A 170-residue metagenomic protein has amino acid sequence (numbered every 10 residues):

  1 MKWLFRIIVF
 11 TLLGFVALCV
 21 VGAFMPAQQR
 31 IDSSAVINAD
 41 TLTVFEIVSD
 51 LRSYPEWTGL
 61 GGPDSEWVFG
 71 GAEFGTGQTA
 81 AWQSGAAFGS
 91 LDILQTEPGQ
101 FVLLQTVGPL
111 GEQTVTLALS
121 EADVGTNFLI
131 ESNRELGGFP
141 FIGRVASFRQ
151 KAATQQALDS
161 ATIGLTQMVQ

Functional and structural regions predicted by a protein language model:
K2-L4: Membrane-helix interface segments
R6-G70: Hydrophobic ligand-binding cavity/cleft-lining segments
F10-F15, T58-L60, Q83-A86, N127-R134: Short, functional N-terminal and low-complexity linear motifs
F24-M25, S34, E73, R134 (+2 more regions): General secondary-structure edge motif
S34-N38, A81, D92, A118: Generic structural detector for well-ordered beta-strands
S53-E56, S65-T114, D123, D159-Q170: Glycine-rich portal/gate segments that line the openings of hydrophobic small-molecule binding cavities
Q105-S160, Q167: Beta-strand/loop substructures that line and gate deep hydrophobic ligand-binding cavities in soluble
